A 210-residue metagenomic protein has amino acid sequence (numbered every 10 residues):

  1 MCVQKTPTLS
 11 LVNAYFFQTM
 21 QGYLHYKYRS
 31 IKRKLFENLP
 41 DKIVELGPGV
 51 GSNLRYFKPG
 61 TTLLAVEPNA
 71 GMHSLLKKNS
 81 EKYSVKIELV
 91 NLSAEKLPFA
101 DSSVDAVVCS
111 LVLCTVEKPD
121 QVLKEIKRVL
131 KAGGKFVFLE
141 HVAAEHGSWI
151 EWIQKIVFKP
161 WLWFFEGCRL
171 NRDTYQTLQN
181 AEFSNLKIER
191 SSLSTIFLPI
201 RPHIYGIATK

Functional and structural regions predicted by a protein language model:
C2-Y26: Class I SAM-dependent methyltransferase Rossmann-like catalytic core, especially the SAM/SAH-binding loop
M20-H25, L139-I200: C-terminal alpha-helical "lid/dimerization" subdomain adjacent to the S-adenosyl-L-methionine
G22-K42, S52-Y56: Conserved alpha-helix/loop element of class I SAM-dependent methyltransferases that forms part of the SAM/SAH-binding
K42-K96: Class I SAM-dependent methyltransferase SAM/SAH-binding core
E95-V107: A short acidic, Gly/Pro-enriched loop at the edge of an enzyme's catalytic core that lines a small-molecule cofactor
D105-K118: A short SAM/SAH-binding and catalytic strip from SAM-dependent methyltransferases
D120-A132: A short glycine-rich, Lys/Arg-flanked "PGG" loop and its adjoining helix->strand segment in the class I
H203-K210: C-terminal lobe and adjacent flexible extensions of AdoMet/dcAdoMet transferase-like proteins
